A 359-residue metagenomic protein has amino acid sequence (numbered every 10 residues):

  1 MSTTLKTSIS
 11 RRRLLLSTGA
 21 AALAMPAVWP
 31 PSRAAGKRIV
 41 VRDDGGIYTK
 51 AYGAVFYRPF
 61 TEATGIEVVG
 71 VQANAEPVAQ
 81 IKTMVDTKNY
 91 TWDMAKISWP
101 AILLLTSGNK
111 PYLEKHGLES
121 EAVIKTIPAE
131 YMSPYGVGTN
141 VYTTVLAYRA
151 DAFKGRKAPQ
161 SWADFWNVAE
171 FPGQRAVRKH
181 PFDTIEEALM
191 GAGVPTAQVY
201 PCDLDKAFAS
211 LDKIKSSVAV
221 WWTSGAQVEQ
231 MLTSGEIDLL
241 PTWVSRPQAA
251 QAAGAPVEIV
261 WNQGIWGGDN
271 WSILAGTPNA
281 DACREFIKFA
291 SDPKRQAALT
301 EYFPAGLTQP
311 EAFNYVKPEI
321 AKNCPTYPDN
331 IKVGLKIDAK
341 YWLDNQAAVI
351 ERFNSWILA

Functional and structural regions predicted by a protein language model:
M1-S10, T18-L23, A27: N-terminal secretory signal peptides
W29-A34: Sec/Tat signal peptide C-region and signal peptidase I cleavage site
A35-L103: Early extracytoplasmic/lumenal segment of secretory-pathway proteins
G46-G53, Y90-T233: Extracytoplasmic ligand-binding site segments that recognize negatively charged/polar headgroups
A101-T106, T233, L239-P256: A ligand-binding cleft/hinge motif common to bilobed small-molecule-binding domains
Y142, D205-I214, Q251-T277: Periplasmic-binding protein-like
Q230, D329-A359: Conserved C-terminal helix/tail region of periplasmic/extracytoplasmic solute-binding proteins
L274-G334: Mature extracytoplasmic/periplasmic domains
